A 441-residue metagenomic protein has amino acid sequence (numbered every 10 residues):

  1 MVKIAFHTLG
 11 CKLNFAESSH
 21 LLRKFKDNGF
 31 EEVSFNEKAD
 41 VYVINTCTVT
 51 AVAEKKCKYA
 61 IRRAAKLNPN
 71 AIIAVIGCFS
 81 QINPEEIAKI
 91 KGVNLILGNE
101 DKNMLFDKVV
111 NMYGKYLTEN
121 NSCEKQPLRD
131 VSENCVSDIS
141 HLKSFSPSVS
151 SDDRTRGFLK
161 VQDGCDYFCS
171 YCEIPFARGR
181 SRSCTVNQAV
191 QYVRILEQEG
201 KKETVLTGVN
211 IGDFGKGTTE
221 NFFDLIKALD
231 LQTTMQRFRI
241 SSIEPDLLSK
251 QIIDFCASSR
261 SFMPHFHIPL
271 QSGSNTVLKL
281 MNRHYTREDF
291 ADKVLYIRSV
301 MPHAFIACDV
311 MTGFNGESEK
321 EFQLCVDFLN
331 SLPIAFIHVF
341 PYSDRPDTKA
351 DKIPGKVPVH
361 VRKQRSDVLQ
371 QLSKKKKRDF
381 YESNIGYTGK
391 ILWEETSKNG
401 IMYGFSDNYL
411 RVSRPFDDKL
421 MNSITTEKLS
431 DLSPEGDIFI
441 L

Functional and structural regions predicted by a protein language model:
M1-D213, Q251, F266, E288-S299 (+5 more regions): Proteins enriched for Cys/Gly/acidic motifs involved in redox and nucleic-acid/cofactor modification
A53-K55, R180-T185, G215-E220, L280-R283 (+3 more regions): Short, solvent-exposed loop/turn segments at secondary-structure boundaries
I73-A74, I82, Q198-E319: Conserved SAM/AdoMet-binding glycine-rich loop
I268, D309, L329, I337 (+3 more regions): Hydrophobic, well-ordered secondary-structure elements that form the walls of internal hydrophobic environments
E317, P333-I334: Contiguous mid-protein beta-loop-alpha structural module that forms a pocket-lining wall or clamp of enzyme active
A335, T348-K352: Short glycine-rich, low-complexity segments
K352-L441: Terminal RNA-binding accessory module
